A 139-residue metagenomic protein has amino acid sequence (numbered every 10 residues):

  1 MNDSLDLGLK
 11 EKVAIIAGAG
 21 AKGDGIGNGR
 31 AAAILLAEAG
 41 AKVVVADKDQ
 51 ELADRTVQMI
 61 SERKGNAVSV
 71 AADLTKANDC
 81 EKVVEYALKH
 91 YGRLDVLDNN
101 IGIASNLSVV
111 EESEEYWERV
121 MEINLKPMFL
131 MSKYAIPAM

Functional and structural regions predicted by a protein language model:
D6-V44: Canonical Rossmann dinucleotide-binding motif of NAD(H)/NADP(H)-dependent dehydrogenases/reductases, specifically
V13, D95-V96, E118: Conserved catalytic-site loops of classical short-chain dehydrogenases/reductases
Q50-E51, A71-V83, E114: The beta1-alpha1 cofactor-binding region of Rossmann-like NAD(H)/NADP(H)-dependent oxidoreductases
V70-A71, E122: Conserved residues in the N-terminal Rossmann fold of short-chain dehydrogenase/reductase
N100-S105: Conserved NAD(P)H cofactor-binding loop of Rossmann-fold oxidoreductase domains
S108-V109, Y116-E118: Substrate-binding pocket helix/loop in short-chain dehydrogenase/reductase
S132-K133: A short, exposed helix-loop element centered on a Lys and neighboring polar residues
